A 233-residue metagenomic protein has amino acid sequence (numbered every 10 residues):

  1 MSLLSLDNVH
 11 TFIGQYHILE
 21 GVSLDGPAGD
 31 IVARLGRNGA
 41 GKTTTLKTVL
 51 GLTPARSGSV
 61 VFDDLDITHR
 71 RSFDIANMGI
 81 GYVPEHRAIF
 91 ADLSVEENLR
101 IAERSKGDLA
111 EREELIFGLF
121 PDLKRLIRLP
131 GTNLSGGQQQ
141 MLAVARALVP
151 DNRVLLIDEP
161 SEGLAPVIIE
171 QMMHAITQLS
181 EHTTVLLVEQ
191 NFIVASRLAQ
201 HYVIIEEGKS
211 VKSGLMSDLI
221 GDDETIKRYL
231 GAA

Functional and structural regions predicted by a protein language model:
L4-L6, L19: Conserved structural motif at the start of ABC-family nucleotide-binding domains
L35-R37: The feature captures the beta-strand-to-loop junction immediately N-terminal to the Walker
L50: Helix-to-loop junction immediately C-terminal to a conserved catalytic motif
G58-D66, M78, E111-R112, G118: Conserved ABC transporter NBD signature motif
P130-L134, Q138: Conserved ABC ATPase signature
L148-R153, H182: A short, proline-enriched helix->beta-strand linker immediately N-terminal to the Walker B motif in ABC-type P-loop
I169-H182: Helical segment within the ABC ATPase nucleotide-binding domain
